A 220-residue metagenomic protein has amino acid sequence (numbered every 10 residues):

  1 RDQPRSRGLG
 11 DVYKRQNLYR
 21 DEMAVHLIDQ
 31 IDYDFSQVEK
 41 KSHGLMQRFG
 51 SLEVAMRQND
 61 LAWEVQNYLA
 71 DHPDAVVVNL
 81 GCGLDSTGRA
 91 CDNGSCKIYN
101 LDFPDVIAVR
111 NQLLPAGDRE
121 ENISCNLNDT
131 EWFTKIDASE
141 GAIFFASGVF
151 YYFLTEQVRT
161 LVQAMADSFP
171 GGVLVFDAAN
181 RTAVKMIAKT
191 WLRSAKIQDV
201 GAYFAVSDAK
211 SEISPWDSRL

Functional and structural regions predicted by a protein language model:
D2-Y13: Single conserved hydrophobic/aromatic residue that forms the stacking wall/gate of nucleotide- or nucleobase-binding
M56-C125: SAM cofactor-binding core of SAM-dependent methyltransferases, primarily the Rossmann-like beta-alpha-beta module
T130-S139: Short amphipathic alpha-helix with an adjacent loop that forms part of the alpha/beta core around
F144-F145: A conserved beta-strand element that flanks and buttresses the S-adenosyl-L-methionine
Y152-M165: A short, conserved alpha-helix within the catalytic core of class I
S168-R181: Conserved beta-strand signature within the Rossmann-like core of class I S-adenosyl-L-methionine
K185-V200: Short, glycine-/aromatic-enriched active-site segment of Class I SAM-dependent methyltransferases
V200-L220: Short alpha-helix
